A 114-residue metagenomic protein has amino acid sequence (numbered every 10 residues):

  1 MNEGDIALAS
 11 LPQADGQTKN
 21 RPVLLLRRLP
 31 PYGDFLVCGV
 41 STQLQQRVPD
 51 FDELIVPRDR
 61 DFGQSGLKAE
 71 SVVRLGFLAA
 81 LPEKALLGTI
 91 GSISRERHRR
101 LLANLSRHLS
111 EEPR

Functional and structural regions predicted by a protein language model:
M1-R114: Conserved functional hotspots at enzyme active or ligand-binding sites that engage polyanionic ligands
